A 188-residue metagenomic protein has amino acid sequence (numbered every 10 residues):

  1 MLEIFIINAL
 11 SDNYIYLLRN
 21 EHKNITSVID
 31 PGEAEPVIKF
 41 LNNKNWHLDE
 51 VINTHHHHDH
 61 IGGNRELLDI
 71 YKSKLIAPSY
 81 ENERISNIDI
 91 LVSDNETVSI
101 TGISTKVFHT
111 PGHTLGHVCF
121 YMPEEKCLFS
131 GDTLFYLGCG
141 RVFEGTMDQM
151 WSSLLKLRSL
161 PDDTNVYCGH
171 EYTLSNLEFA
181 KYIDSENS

Functional and structural regions predicted by a protein language model:
M1-W46, F120-G131: Conserved beta-strand hairpin/beta-sheet module of binuclear metal-dependent hydrolase folds, prominently
I6-N8, D89, P111: Short Gly/Pro-enriched turn/cap motifs at secondary-structure boundaries
Y16-L17, T97-P123, C127-L128, S159: Core dinuclear metal-dependent hydrolase active-site scaffold
L18, D30, H55, L67 (+6 more regions): Divalent metal-coordination and catalytic microenvironments
T26, E33-V107: Active-site HxH/HxHxD metal-binding segment of metal-dependent hydrolases
I29, L75-A77, F129-S130, C168: Hydrophobic residues in well-ordered beta-strands that form the structural core
V51-I61, F108-G116, Y167-T173: Histidine-centered catalytic micro-motifs
L115-S188: Metallo-beta-lactamase
